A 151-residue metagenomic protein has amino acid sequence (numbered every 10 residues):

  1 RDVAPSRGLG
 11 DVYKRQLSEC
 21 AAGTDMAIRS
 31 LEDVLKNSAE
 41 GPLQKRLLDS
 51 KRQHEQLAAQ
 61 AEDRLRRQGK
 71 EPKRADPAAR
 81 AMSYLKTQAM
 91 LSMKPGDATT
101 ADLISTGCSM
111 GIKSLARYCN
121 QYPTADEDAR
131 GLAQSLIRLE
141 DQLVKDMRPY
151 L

Functional and structural regions predicted by a protein language model:
R1-Y13: Single conserved hydrophobic/aromatic residue that forms the stacking wall/gate of nucleotide- or nucleobase-binding
D11-A39, T99-P123: Alpha-helical bundle segments that constitute or directly flank the non-heme di-iron/ferroxidase center
R15-C20, G41-A59, D97-I104, E127-L139: Alpha-helical scaffold segments that form or flank carboxylate-/histidine-based iron centers
I28, A58-L65, K86-A89, M93 (+2 more regions): A structural signal for well-ordered alpha-helices, especially hydrophobic packing surfaces of coiled-coils
Q44-A78, M147-L151: Conserved alpha-helical segments that form or flank metal/cofactor-binding pockets of metalloenzymes
D63-I112: Carboxylate-rich helix-loop segments that flank metal/cofactor sites and access channels in metalloenzymes
K70-K73, T124-G131: Short, highly charge-biased, low-complexity peptide segments
